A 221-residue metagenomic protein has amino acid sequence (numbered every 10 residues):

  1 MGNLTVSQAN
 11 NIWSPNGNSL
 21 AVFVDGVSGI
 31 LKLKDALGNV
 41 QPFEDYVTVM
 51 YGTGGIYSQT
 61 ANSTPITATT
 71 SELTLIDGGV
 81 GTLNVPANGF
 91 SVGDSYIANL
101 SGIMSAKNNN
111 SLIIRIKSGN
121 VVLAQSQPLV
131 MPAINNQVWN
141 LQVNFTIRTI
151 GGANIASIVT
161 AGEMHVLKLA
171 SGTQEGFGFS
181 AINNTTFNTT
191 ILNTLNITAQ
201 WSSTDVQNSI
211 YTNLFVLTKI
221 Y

Functional and structural regions predicted by a protein language model:
M1, V24-Y46: Short, surface-exposed terminal/edge motifs of secreted or surface/virion proteins that either
M1-V22, S28: Extracellular/surface-exposed low-complexity repeats and stalk/linker segments enriched in Gly/Pro and small polar
S7, K34, R115-G119: Predominantly extracellular/luminal cell-surface or secreted proteins
Q8-A9, S14, F23, L33 (+3 more regions): Intrinsically disordered, low-complexity peptide-like regions
L20, K34-A36, L100: Generic hydrophobic/packing signal
A21, L31, I113-I114: Generic short beta-strand
Y46-Y221: Surface-exposed molecular-recognition determinants
